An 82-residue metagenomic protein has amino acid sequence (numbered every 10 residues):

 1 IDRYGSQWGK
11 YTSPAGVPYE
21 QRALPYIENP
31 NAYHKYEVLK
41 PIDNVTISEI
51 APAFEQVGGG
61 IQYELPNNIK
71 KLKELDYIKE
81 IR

Functional and structural regions predicted by a protein language model:
I1-R82: Catalytic toxin/effector domains delivered as secreted proteins or via bacterial secretion systems
